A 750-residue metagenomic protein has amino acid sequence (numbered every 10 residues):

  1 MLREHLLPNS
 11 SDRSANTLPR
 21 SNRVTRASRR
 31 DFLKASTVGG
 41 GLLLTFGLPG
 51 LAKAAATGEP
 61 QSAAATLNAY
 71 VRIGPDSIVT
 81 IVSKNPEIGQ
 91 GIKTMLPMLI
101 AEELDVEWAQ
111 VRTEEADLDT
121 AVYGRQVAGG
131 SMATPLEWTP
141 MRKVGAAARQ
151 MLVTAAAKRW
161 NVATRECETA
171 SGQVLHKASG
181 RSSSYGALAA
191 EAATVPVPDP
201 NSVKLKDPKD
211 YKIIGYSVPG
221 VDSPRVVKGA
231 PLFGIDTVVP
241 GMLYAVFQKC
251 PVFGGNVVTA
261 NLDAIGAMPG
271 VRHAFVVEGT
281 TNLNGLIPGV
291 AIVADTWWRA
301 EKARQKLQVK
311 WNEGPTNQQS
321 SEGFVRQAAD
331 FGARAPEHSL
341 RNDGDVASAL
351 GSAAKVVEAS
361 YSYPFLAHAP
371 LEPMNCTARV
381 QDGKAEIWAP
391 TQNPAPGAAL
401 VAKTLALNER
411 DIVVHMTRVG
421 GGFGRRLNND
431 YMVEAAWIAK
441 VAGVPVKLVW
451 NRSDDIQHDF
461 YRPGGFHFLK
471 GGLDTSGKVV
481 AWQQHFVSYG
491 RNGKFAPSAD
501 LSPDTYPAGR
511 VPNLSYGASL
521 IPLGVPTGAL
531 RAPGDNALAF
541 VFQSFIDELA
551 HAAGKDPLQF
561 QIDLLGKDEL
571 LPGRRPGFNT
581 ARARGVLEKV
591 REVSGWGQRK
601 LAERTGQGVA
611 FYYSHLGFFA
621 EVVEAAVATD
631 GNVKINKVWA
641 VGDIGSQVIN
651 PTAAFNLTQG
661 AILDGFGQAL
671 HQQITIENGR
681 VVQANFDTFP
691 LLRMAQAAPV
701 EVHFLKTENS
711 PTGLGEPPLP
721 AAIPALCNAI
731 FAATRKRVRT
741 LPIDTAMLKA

Functional and structural regions predicted by a protein language model:
L2-G642, H703, L726-C727, F731-T740 (+1 more regions): Structural alpha/beta core scaffold segments of enzyme domains
R304, A620-V622, Q647-P651, P711-E716 (+1 more regions): Short conserved micro-motifs at the rims of enzyme active sites and ligand-binding pockets
F578, A640-L692: Metal/cofactor-centered catalytic core regions of large enzymes
I662-L663, E716-N728: Conserved phosphate/anionic-ligand binding catalytic regions in large, soluble enzymes, centered on
R693-P711: Generic long, charged, amphipathic alpha-helical segments
